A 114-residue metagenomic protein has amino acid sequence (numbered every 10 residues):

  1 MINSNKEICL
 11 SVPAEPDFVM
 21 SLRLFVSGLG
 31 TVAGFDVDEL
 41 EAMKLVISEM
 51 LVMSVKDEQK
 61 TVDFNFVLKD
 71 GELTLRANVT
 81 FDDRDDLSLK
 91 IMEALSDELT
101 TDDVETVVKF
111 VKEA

Functional and structural regions predicted by a protein language model:
M1-E7, V52-A114: Conserved beta-strand-loop-beta-strand hairpin that lines the nucleotide-binding pocket of ATP/GTP-utilizing enzymes
M1-L45, K56: Bergerat-fold GHKL ATPase/HATPase_c domain
